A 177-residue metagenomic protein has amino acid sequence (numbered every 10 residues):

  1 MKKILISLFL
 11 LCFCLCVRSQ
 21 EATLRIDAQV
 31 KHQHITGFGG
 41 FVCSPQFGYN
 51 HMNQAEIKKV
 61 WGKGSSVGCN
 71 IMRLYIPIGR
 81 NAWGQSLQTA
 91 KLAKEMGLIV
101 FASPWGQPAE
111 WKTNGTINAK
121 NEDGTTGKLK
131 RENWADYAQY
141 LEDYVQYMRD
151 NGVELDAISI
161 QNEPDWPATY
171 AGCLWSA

Functional and structural regions predicted by a protein language model:
M1-E21: Bacterial Sec-dependent N-terminal signal peptides
M1-K2, V17, K58, M72 (+1 more regions): Generic cytosolic/nucleocytoplasmic N-terminal low-complexity/intrinsically disordered segments
I4, F13, Q29-K31, P45 (+1 more regions): Generic structural motif
C12-C16, C43, C69, C173: Generic recognition of cysteine residues
F13, H51-M52, A82-G84: Active-site-adjacent loop/helix micro-motif of nuclease/hydrolase catalytic cores
Q20-K58: N-terminal module-boundary/linker segments of secreted carbohydrate-active enzymes
R25-V30, K63-A177: Substrate-binding cleft and catalytic face of glycoside hydrolase catalytic domains, especially the flexible beta-alpha
